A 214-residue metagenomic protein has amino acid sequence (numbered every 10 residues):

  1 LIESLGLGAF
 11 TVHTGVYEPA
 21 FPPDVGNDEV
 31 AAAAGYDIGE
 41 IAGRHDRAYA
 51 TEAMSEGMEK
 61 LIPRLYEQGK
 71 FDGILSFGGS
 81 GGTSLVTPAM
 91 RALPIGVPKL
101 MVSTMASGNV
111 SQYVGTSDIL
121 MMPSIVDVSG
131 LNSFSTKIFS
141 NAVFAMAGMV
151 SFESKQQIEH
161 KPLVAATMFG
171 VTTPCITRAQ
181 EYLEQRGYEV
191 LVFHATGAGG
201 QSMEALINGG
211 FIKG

Functional and structural regions predicted by a protein language model:
L1-E29, E159-G197, N208-G209: Glycine-rich phosphate/diphosphate-binding loop of Rossmann-like nucleotide-binding domains
H13-Y17, G79-S80, T104-S107, V126-D127 (+1 more regions): Short, ordered loop/turn segments at secondary-structure junctions
P22-Q68: Phosphate/nucleotide-donor binding subsite
I41-A50, I62, F71-G78, P162-F169: Short glycine-rich or small-residue beta-strand-to-loop segments that form or flank ligand, phosphate, metal/Fe-S
A42-G43, N109-V171: Cap/lid and interdomain-hinge subdomains that line or gate substrate/regulatory clefts in soluble alpha/beta enzymes
G73, L85-V114, P123, L191-A195: Short, acidic/small-residue loops that bind anionic groups at enzyme active sites
S80-P88, N109-S111, T172-T177, G200-Q201: Short glycine/serine/threonine-rich phosphate/pyrophosphate-binding segments that cradle anionic phosphate groups
S107-T116, Q201-I207: Glycine-rich, charge-decorated loop segments at or immediately adjacent to ligand/cofactor-binding or catalytic sites
